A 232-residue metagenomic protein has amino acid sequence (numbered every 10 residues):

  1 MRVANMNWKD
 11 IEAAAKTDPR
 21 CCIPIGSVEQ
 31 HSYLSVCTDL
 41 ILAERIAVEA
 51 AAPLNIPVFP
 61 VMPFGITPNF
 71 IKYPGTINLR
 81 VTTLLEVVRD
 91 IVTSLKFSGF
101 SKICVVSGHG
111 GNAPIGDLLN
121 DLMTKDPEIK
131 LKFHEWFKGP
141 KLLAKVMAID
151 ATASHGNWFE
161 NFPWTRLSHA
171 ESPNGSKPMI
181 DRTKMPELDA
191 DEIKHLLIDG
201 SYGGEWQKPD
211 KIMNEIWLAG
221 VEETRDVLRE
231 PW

Functional and structural regions predicted by a protein language model:
M1-T82, E86-K102, G110-W232: Extended, histidine- and acidic-residue-enriched regions that form the cofactor-binding/catalytic faces
